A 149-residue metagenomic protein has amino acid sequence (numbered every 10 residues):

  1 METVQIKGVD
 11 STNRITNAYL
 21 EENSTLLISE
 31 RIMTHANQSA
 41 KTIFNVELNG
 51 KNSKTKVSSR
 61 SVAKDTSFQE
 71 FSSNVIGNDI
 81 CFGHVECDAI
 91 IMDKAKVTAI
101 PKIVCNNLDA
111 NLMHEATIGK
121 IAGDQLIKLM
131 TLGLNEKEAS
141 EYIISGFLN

Functional and structural regions predicted by a protein language model:
M1-I127, T131-L134, I144-N149: Conserved beta-strand/loop scaffold segments within soluble protein domains that form the structured core and edges
S140: Catalytic-core signal marking the mid-to-C-terminal active-site face
